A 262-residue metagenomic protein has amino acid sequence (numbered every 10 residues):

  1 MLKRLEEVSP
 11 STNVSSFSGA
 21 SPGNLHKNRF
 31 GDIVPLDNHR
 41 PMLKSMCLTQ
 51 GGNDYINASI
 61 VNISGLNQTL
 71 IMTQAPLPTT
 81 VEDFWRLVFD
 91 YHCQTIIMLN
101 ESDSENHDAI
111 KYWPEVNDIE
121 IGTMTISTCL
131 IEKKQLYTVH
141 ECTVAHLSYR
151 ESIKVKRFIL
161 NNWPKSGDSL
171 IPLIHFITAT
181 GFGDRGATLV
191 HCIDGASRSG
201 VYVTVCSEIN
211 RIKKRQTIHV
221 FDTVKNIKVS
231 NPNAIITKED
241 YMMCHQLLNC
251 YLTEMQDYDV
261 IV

Functional and structural regions predicted by a protein language model:
M1-V262: Cys-based phosphatases of the PTP/DUSP/CDC25 superfamily and their flanking regulatory architecture
